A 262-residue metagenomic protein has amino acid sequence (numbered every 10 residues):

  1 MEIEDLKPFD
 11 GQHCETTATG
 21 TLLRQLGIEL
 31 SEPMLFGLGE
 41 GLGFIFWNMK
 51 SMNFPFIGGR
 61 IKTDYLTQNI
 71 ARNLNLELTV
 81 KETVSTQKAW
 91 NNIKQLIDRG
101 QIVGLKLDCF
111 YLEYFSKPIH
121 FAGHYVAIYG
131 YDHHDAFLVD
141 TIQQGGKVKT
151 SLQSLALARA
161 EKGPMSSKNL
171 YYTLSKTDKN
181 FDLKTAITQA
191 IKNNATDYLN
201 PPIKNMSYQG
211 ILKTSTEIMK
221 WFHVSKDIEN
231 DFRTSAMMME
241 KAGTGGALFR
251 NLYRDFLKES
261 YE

Functional and structural regions predicted by a protein language model:
M1-L30, E40-K179: Conserved active-site-adjacent core of cysteine acyl-enzyme catalytic domains
R24-P33, L257-Y261: Short helix-capping/linker segments at secondary-structure and domain boundaries
M52-P55, E229, Y261: Amphipathic alpha-helical interaction segments
H133-G245: Noncatalytic regulatory segments and standalone regulatory/sensor domains
M237-E262: Charged, long alpha-helical assembly modules
